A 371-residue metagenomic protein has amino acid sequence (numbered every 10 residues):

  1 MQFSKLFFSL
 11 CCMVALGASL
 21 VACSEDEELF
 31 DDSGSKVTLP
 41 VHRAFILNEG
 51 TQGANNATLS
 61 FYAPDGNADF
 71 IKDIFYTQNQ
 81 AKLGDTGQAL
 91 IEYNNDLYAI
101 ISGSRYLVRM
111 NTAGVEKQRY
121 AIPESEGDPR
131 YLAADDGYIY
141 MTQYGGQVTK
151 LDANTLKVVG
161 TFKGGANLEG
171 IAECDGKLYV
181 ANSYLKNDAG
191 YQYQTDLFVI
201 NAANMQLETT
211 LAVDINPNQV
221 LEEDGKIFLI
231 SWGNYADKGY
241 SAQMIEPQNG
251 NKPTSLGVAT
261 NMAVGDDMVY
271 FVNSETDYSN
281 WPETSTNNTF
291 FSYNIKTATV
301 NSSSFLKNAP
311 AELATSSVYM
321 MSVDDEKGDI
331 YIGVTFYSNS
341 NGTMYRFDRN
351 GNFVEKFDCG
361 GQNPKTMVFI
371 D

Functional and structural regions predicted by a protein language model:
M1-L6, M13-F45: Bacterial Sec-dependent N-terminal signal peptides
E28, A68-K82, G114-P123, K157-F162 (+4 more regions): A short beta-strand motif characteristic of beta-propeller blades
D32-G34, K82-I91, E126-D136, A166-D175 (+5 more regions): Repeated scaffold domains used in trafficking and secretory/extracellular systems, primarily beta-propellers
I46, A99, M141, V180-A181 (+3 more regions): Residue position within the beta-strands of beta-propeller blades
T51-N55, I100-G103, T142-Y144, K186-T195 (+3 more regions): Short, solvent-exposed loop/turn segments at conserved positions within beta-propeller repeat blades
N55-D136: Post-signal peptide N-terminal segment of secreted/secretory-pathway proteins
T161, L168-D277: Acidic, serine/threonine- and glycine-rich low-complexity intrinsically disordered segments that serve as flexible
G250-S340: Intrinsically disordered, low-complexity segments enriched in Gly and acidic/Ser/Thr residues that form flexible
